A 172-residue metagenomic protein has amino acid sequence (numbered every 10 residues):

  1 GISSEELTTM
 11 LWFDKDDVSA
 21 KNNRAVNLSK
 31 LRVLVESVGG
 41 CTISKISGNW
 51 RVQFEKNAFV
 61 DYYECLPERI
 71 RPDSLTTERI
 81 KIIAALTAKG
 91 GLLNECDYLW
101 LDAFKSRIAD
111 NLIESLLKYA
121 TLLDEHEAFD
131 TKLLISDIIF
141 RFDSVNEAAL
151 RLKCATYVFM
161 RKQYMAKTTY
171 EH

Functional and structural regions predicted by a protein language model:
G1-L152, M160-H172: Intrinsically disordered, low-complexity protein-interaction/activation regions
